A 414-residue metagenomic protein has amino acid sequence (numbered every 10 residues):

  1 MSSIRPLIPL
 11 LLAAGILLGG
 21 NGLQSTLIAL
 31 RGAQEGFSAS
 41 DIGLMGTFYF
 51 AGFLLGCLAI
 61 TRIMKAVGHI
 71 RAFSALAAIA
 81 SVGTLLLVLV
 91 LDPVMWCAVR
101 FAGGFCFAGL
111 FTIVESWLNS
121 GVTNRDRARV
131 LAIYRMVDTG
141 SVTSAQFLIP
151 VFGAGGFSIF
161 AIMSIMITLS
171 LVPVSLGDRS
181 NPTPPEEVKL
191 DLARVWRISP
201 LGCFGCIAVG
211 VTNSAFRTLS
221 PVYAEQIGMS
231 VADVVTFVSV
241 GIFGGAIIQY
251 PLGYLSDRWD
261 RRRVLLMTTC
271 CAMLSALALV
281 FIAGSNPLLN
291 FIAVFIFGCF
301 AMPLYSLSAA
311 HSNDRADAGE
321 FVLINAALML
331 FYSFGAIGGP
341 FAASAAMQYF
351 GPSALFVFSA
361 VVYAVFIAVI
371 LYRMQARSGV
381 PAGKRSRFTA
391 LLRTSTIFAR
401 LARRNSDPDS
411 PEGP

Functional and structural regions predicted by a protein language model:
M1-S2, P182-V188, R373-P414: Intrinsic disorder in cytosolic terminal tails and internal cytosolic loops of multi-pass membrane transporters
S3-F50, G202, N213-Y223, I227 (+1 more regions): Helix-loop boundary and gating motifs at the non-cytosolic
A39-S40, N124-Y134, V231-A232, A316-L328: Loop-to-transmembrane helix entry/capping segments in MFS-fold secondary transporters and related SLC/MFSD carriers
G56-H69, G153, I248-D260, M347: Helix-to-loop junctions at the C-terminal end of transmembrane segments in multipass secondary transporters
R71-L85, R263-L277, A360: Structural signature of the two symmetry-related core transmembrane helices
G109-V122, M302-A316: Intracellular juxtamembrane helix-capping segments at the cytosolic ends of symmetry-related transmembrane helices
P150, S164-T183, F366-M374: C-terminal membrane-cytosol helix-exit motif in multi-pass small-molecule transporters
R262-Y305: C-terminal transmembrane helical hairpin of 12-TM major facilitator-type secondary transporters
